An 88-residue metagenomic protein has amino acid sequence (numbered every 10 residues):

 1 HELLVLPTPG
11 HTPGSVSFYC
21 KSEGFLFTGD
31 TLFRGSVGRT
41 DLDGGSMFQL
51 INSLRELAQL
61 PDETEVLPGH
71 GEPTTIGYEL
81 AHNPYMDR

Functional and structural regions predicted by a protein language model:
H1-Q59, T75, D87: Catalytic core of the metallo-beta-lactamase
F27, V66-L67: Residue-level marker for buried hydrophobic side chains located in beta-strands that build the well-ordered beta-sheet
L57, E63-V66: Catalytic cores of DNA base-excision repair glycosylases
G69-E72: Short, well-ordered beta-to-alpha junction loops that form the rim of enzyme active sites and present histidine/acidic
Y78-R88: Short, electropositive alpha-helical surface patch
